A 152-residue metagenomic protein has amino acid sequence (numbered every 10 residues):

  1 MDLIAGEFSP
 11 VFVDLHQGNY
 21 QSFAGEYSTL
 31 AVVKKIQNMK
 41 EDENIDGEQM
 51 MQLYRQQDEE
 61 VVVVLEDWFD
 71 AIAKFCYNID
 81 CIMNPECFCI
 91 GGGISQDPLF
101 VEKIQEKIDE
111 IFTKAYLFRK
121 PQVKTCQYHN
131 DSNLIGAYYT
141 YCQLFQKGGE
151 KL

Functional and structural regions predicted by a protein language model:
D2-E7: Structural signature of FAD isoalloxazine-binding scaffolds in flavoprotein oxidoreductases
F8-F12: Segments surrounding the PLD/"HKD" phosphodiesterase catalytic module and close analogs
V13-L152: ATP-binding/phosphotransfer module of carbohydrate and carboxylate kinases, centering on a glycine-rich
